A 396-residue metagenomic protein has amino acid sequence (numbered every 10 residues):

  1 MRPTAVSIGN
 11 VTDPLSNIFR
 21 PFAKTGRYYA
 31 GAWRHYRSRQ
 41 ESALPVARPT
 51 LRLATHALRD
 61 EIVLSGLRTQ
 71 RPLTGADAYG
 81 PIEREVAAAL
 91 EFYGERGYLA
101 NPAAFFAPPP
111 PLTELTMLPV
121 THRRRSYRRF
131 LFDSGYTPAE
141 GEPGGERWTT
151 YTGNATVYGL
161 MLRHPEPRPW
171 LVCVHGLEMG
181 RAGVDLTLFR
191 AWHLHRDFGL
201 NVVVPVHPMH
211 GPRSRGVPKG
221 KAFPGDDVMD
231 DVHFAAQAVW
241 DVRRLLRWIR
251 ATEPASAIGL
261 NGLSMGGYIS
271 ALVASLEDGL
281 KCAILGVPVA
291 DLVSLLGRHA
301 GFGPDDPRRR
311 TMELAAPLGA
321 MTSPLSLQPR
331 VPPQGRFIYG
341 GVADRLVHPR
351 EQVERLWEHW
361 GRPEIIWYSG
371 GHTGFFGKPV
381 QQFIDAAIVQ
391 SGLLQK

Functional and structural regions predicted by a protein language model:
M1-G144: N-terminal targeting or regulatory segments adjacent to alpha/beta-hydrolase or S9 domains
V157-R168: Short beta-strand-to-loop junctions in surface cap/lid or active-site-entrance loops
C173-A236: Cap/lid segment of the alpha/beta-hydrolase catalytic domain
T252-S264: Alpha/beta-hydrolase fold nucleophile elbow
G262-G267, G341: Conserved alpha/beta-hydrolase "nucleophile elbow" surrounding the catalytic nucleophile
I269-P317, W367: Hydrolase active-site cap/lid region
L296-E358: The feature captures the conserved acid-bearing segment of alpha/beta-hydrolase catalytic domains
G370-F383: Catalytic histidine-centered segment of alpha/beta-hydrolase-like enzymes
